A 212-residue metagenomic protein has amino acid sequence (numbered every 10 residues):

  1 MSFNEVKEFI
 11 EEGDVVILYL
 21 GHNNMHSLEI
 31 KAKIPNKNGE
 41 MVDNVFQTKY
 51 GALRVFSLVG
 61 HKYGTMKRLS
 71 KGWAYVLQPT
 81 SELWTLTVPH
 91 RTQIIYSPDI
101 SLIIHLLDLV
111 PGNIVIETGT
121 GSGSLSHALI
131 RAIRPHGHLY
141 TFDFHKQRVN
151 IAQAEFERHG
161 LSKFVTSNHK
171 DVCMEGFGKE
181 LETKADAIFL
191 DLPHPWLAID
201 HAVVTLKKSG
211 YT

Functional and structural regions predicted by a protein language model:
M1-Q78: N-terminal auxiliary segments of SAM/dcSAM-dependent transferases
K7-E8, T87-S101: Conserved SAM-binding loop and adjacent beta-strand
H105-V110, A132, L181-E182: Glycine-rich helix-loop-beta junction characteristic of Rossmann-like nucleotide cofactor-binding loops
V110-G121: Conserved class I S-adenosyl-L-methionine
S122-P135: Conserved SAM-binding loop of SAM-dependent methyltransferases across substrates and taxa, primarily the Class I
I130-R131, L197-Y211: A short glycine-rich, Lys/Arg-flanked "PGG" loop and its adjoining helix->strand segment in the class I
H136-Y140: Short beta-strand element of Class I
F142-P195: S-adenosyl-L-methionine
